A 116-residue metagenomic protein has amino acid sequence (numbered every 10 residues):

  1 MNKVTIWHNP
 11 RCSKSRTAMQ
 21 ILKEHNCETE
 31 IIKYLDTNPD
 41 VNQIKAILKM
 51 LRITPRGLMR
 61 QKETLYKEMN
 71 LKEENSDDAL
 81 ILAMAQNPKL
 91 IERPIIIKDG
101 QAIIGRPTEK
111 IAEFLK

Functional and structural regions predicted by a protein language model:
M1-K3, I91-E92: A structure-centric signal for secondary-structure junctions around beta-strands
M1-N2, H8-N9, Q43-I44, M50: Accessory recognition modules or surfaces
N2-I21, H25, T29-Y34: Local sequence-structure signature of Cys/Sec-based thiol-disulfide redox active-site neighborhoods
D36-K116: Thiol/selenol-based redox catalytic cores and closely related redox-interacting motifs
